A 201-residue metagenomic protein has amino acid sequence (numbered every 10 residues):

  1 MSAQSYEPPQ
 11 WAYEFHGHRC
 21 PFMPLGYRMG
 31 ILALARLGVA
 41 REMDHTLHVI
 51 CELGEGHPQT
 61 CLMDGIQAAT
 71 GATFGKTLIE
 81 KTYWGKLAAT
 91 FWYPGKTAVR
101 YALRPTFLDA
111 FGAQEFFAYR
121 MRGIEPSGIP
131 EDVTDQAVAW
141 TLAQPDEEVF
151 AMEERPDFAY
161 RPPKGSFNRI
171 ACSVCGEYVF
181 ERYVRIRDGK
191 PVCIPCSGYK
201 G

Functional and structural regions predicted by a protein language model:
M1-R19, G26-G201: Non-transmembrane, aqueous-exposed alpha-helical and coiled segments at domain scale
